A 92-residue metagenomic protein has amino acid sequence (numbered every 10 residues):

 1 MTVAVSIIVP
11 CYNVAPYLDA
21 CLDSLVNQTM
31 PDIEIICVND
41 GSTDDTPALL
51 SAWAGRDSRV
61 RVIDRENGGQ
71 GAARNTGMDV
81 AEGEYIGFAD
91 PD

Functional and structural regions predicted by a protein language model:
M1-N27: N-proximal low-complexity "stem/linker" segments adjacent to membrane-targeting elements
N13, S42, G69: Alpha/beta-hydrolase active-site loop signature
L22-D64: Acidic donor-binding segment of Leloir-type glycosyltransferases
R65-A81: Glycine-rich, basic loop-to-helix element that forms the pyrophosphate-binding segment of sugar-nucleotide handling
I86: Short aromatic/hydrophobic "clamp" motif used to bind/position activated sugar donors
D90-D92: The conserved acidic donor/metal-binding loop of glycosyltransferases
